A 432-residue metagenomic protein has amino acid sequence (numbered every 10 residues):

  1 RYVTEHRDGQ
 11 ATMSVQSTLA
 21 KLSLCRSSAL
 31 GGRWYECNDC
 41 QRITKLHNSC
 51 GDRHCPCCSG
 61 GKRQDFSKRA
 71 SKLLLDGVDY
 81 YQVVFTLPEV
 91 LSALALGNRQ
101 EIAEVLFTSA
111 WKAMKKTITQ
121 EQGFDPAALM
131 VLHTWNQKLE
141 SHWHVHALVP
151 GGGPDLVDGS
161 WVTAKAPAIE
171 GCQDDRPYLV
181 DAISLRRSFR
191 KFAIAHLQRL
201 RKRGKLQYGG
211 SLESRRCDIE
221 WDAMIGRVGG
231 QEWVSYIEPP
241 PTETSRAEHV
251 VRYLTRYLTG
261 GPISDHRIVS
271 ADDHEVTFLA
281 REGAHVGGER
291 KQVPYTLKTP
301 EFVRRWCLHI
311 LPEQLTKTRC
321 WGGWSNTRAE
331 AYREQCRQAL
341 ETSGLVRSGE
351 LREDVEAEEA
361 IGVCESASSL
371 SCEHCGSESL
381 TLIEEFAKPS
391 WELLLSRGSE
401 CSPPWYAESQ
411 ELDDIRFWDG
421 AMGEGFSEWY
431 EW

Functional and structural regions predicted by a protein language model:
R1-W432: Beta->alpha loop/short-helix hinge microenvironment recognizer with preference for catalytic Tyr/His contexts
